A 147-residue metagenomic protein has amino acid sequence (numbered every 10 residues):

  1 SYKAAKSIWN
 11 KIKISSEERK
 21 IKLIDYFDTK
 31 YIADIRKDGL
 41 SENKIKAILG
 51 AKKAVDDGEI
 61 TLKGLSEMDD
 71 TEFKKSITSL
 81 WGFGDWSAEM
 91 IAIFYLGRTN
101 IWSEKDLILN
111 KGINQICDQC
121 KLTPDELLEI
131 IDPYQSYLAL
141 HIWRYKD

Functional and structural regions predicted by a protein language model:
S1-S79, I130-D132: Alpha-helical ds-nucleic-acid-binding substructure associated with the helix-hairpin-helix region of base-excision DNA
I45-K46, S66, D70-E72, D85-D147: C-terminal accessory module of base-excision DNA glycosylases/AP lyases that mediates lesion recognition and DNA
